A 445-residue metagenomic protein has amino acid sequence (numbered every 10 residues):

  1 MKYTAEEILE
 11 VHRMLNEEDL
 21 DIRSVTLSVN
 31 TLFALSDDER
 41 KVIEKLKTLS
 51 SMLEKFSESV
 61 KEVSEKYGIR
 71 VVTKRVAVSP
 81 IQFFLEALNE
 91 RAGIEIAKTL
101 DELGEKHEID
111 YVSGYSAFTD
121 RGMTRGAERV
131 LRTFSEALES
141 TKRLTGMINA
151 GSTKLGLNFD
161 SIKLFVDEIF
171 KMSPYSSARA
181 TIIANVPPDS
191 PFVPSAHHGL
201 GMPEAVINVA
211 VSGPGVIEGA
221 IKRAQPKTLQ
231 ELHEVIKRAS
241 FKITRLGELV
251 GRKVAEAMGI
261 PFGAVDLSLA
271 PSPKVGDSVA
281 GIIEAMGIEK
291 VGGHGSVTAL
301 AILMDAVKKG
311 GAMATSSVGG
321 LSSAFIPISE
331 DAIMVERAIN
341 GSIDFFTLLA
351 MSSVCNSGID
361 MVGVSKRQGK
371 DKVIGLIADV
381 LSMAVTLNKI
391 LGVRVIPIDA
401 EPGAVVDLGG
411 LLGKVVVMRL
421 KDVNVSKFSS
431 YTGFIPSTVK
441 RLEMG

Functional and structural regions predicted by a protein language model:
M1-G445: Anaerobic metallocofactor- and corrinoid-dependent redox/one-carbon enzyme cores, especially those from methanogenesis
